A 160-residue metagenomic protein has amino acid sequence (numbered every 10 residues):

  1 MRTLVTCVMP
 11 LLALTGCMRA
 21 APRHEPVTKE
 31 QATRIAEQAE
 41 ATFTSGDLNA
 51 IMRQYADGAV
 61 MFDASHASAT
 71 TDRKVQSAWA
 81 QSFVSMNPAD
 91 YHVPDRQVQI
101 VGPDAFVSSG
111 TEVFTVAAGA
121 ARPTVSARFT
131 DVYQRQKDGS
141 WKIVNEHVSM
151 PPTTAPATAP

Functional and structural regions predicted by a protein language model:
M1-L4: Positively charged n-region of N-terminal signal peptides that target proteins for export
T6-T15: Bacterial N-terminal signal peptides
C17-R53, D57, T154-P160: Short, low-complexity N-terminal intrinsically disordered segments enriched in polar/charged residues
M18-R19, S126-T154: Short beta-strand edge/turn micro-motifs at domain boundaries
P26-R34, L48-D104, A121-V125: A solvent-exposed, acidic/Ser-Thr-rich amphipathic alpha-helical stretch
Y55, S65-H66, Q97, G110-E112 (+2 more regions): A mature extracytoplasmic/lumenal domain signature
P103-F114, A127: A short hydrophobic beta-strand element
F114-A118, Y133: Beta-strand elements of well-folded, non-transmembrane domains
